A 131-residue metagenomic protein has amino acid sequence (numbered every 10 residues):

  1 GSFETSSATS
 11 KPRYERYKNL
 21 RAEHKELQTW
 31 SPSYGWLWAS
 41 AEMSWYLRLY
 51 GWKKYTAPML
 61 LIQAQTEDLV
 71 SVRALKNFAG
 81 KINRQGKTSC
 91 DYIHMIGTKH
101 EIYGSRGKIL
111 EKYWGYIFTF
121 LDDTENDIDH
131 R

Functional and structural regions predicted by a protein language model:
G1-Y50, A57: Alpha/beta-hydrolase
Q28, E67, I109: Glycine-/small-residue-rich active-site loops that bind phosphorylated ligands and cofactors
L49-W52, V70-S71: Extended hydrophobic-aromatic, low-complexity segments
G51-T56, K81-G86: Short, conserved loop/helix-junction motifs that constitute active-site signature segments in enzyme catalytic cores
Y55, L61-Q63, E67: Short beta-strand/loop motif that positions the catalytic acidic residue of the alpha/beta-hydrolase fold
A57, V70-K81: Short alpha-helix in the alpha/beta-hydrolase fold that links the catalytic acid
D68-V70, E101: Flexible loop/turn segments at secondary-structure boundaries
Q85-R131: Catalytic active-site module of serine/aspartate enzymes centered on a nucleophile-bearing elbow/loop
